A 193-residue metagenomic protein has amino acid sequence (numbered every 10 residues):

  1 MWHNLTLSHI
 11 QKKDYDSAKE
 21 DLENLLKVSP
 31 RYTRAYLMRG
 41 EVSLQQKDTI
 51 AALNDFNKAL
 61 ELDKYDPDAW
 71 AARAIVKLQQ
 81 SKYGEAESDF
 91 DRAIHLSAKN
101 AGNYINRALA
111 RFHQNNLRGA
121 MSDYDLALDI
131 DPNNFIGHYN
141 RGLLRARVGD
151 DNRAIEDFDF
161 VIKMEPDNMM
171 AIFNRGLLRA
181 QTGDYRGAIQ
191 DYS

Functional and structural regions predicted by a protein language model:
T33-R34, P67-D68, A101-G102, F135-I136 (+1 more regions): Helix-start (N-cap) detector for alpha-helical repeat units in TPR-like alpha-solenoids, especially tetratricopeptide
